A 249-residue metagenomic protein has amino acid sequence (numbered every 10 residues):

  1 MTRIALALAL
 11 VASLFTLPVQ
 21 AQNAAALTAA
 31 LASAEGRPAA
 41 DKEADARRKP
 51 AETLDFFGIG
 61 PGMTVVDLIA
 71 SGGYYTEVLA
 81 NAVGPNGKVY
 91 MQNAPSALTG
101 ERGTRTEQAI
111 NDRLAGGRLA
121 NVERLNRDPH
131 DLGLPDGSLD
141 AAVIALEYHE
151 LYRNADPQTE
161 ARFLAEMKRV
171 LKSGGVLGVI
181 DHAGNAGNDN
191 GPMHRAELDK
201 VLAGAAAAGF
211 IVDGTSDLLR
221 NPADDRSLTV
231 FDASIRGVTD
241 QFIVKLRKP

Functional and structural regions predicted by a protein language model:
L27-F56, G60: Class I SAM-dependent methyltransferase Rossmann-like catalytic core, especially the SAM/SAH-binding loop
G62-S71: Conserved class I S-adenosyl-L-methionine
M63, L132-V143: A short acidic, Gly/Pro-enriched loop at the edge of an enzyme's catalytic core that lines a small-molecule cofactor
A80-N81, Q158-S173: A short glycine-rich, Lys/Arg-flanked "PGG" loop and its adjoining helix->strand segment in the class I
E101-D131: S-adenosyl-L-methionine
P129, D140-Q158: A short SAM/SAH-binding and catalytic strip from SAM-dependent methyltransferases
G174-A183: Conserved beta-strand signature within the Rossmann-like core of class I S-adenosyl-L-methionine
A208, A223-P249: Core SAM-dependent methyltransferase catalytic element
